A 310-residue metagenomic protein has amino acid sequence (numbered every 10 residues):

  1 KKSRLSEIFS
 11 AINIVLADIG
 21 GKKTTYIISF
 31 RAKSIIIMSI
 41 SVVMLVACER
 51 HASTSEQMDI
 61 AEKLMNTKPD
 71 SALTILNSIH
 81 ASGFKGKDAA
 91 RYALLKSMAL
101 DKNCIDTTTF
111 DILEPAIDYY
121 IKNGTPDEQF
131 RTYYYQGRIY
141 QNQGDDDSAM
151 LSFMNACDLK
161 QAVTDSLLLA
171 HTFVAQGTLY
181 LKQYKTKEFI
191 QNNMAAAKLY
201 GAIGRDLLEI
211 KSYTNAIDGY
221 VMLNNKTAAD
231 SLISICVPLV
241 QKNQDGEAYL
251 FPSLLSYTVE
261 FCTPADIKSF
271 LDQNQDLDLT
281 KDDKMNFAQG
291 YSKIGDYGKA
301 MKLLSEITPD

Functional and structural regions predicted by a protein language model:
K1-A72, Y135-Q136, Q176: Bacterial Sec-dependent N-terminal signal peptides
C48-D310: A "functional boundary" signal
